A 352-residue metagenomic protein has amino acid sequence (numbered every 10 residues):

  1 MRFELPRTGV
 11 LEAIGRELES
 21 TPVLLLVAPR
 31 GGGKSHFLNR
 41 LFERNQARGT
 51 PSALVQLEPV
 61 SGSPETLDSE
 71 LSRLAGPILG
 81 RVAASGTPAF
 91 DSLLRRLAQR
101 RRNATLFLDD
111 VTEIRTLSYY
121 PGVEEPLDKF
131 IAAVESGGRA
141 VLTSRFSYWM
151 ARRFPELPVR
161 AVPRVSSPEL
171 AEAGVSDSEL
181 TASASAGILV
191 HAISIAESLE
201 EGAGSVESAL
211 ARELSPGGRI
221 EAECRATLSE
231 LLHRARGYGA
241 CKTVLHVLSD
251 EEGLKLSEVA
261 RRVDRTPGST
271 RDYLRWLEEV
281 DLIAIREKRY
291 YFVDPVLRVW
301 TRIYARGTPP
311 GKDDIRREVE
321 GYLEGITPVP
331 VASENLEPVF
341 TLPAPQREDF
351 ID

Functional and structural regions predicted by a protein language model:
R2-I14: N-terminal pre-P-loop "Q-motif" helix
T21-N39: Walker A/P-loop nucleotide-binding motif
A47-S61: Conserved catalytic segments around the Walker B and adjacent sensor/switch elements of P-loop NTPase domains
S61-A84: Conserved NTP-binding/hydrolysis module of P-loop NTPases
A89-F146: Conserved Walker B catalytic segment
F146-A161: Short regulatory helix/loop adjacent to the ATP-binding pocket of P-loop NTPases
G174-A226, T243, E287: Amphipathic alpha-helical "lid/sensor" segments that cap RecA-like P-loop NTPase cores
A226-D352: C-terminal leucine-rich, beta-strand-based interaction scaffolds used for sensing/assembly
